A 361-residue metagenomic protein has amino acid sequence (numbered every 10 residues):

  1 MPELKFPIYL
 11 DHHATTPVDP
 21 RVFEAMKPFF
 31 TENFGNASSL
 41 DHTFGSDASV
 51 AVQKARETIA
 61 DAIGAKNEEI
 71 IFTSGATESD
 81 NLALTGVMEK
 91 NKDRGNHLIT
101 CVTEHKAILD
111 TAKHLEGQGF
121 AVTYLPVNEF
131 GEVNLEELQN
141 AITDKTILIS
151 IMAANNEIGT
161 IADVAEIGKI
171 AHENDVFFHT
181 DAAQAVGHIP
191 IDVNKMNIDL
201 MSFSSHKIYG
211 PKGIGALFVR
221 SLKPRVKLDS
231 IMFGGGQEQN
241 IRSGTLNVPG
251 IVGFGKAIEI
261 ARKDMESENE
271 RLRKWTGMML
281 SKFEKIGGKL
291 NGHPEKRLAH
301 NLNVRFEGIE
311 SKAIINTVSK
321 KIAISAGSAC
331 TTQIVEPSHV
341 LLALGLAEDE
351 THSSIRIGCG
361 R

Functional and structural regions predicted by a protein language model:
M1-R361: Pyridoxal 5′-phosphate
